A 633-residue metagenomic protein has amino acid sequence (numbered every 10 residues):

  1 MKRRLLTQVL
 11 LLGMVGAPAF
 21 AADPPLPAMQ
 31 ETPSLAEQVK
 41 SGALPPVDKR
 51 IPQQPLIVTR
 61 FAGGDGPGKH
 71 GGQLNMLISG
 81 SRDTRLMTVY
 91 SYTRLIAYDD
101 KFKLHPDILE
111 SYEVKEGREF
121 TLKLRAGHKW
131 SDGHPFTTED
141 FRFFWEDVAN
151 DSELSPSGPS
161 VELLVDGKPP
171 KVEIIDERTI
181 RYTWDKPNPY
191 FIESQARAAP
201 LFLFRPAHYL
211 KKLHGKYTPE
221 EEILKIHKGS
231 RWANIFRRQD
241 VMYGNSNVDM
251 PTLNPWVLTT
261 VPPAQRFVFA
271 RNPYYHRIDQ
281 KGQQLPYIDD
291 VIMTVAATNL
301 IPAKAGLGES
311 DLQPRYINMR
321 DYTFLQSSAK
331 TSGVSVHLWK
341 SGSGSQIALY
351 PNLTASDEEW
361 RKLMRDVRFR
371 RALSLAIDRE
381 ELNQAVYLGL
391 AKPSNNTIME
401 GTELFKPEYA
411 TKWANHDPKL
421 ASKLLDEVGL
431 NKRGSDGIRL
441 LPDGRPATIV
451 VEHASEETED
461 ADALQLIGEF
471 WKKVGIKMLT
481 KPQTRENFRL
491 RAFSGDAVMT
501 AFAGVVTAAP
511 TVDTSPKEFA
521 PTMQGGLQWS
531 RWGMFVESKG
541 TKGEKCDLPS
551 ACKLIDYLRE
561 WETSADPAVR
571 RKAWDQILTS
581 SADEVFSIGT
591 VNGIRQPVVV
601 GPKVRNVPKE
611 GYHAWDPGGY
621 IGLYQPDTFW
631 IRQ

Functional and structural regions predicted by a protein language model:
E37-K40, P45-E116: N-terminal lobe/hinge region of extracytoplasmic solute-binding protein
F61-G63, P67-V89, I108, F191-P200 (+4 more regions): A structural "hinge/loop" feature
H70-G80, E110, E119-K123, F144 (+5 more regions): Short, well-ordered beta-strand elements
E110-S155, R181-T183, F191, K304 (+1 more regions): Aromatic- and charge-enriched surface segment that lines or borders ligand/interaction sites
R125, Y243-N247, F269, Y274-L325 (+3 more regions): Ligand-site clamp/hinge motif
V148, S152-G158, V172-E173, V257-A270 (+5 more regions): Extracellular/periplasmic solute-recognition and catalytic clefts
V161-F236: Surface-exposed binding/hinge segments that line and control ligand-binding clefts or catalytic entry sites
M250, W256, T260-F267, R271 (+5 more regions): Detector for C-terminal structural segments
